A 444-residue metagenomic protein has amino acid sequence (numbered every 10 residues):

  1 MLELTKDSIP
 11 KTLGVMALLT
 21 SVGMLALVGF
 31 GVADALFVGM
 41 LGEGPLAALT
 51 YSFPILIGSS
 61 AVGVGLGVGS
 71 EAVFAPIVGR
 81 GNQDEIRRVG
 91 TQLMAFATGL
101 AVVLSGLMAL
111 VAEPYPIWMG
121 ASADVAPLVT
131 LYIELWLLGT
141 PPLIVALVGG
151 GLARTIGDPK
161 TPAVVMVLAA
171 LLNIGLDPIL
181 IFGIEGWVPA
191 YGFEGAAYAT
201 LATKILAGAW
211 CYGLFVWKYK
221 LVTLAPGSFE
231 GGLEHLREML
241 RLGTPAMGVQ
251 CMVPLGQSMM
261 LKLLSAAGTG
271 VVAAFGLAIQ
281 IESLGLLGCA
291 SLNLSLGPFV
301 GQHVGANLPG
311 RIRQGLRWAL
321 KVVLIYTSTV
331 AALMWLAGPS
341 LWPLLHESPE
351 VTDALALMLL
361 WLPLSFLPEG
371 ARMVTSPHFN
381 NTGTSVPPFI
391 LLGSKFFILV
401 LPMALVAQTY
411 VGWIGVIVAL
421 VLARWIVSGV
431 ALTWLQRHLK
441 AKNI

Functional and structural regions predicted by a protein language model:
M1-T20, F74-P141, V188-T244, V300-S365 (+1 more regions): Short alpha-helical transmembrane segments in multi-pass integral membrane proteins
L4-L36, M40-L41, P54-G69, V73 (+6 more regions): N-terminal transmembrane alpha-helices
V15-D34, L135, A146, A169 (+5 more regions): Transmembrane helical elements of multi-pass membrane transporters/channels
L25-A47, P116-A123, I179-Y191, C251-L284 (+2 more regions): Helix-terminus/linker motif at the lipid-water interface of multi-pass membrane proteins
G29, M40-E43, I77-R80, T155-I156 (+5 more regions): Helix-loop interface residues and adjacent transmembrane-helix termini in multi-pass membrane transporters, primarily
L46-G106, L143-G157, T161-P162, A274-L336 (+2 more regions): Small-residue-rich hydrophobic transmembrane alpha-helices
G58-A61, N173-D177, G208-Y212, L284-L287 (+3 more regions): Hydrophobic transmembrane alpha-helices of multi-pass small-molecule transporters
G67, W136-T155, P162-N173, G195-C211 (+4 more regions): Short runs within selected transmembrane alpha-helices of multi-pass transporters and secretion channels
